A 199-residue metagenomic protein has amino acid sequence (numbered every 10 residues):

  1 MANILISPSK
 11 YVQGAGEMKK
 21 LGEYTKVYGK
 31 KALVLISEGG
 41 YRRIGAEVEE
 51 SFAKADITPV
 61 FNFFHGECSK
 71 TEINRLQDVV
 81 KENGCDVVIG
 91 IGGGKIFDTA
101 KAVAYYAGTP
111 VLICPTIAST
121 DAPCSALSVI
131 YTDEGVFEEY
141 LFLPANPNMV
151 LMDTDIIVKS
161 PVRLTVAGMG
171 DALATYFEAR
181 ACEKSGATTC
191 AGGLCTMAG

Functional and structural regions predicted by a protein language model:
M1-V87: ATP/NTP phosphate-donor binding region
S9, Y106-A198: A glycine/threonine-rich phosphate-anchoring loop and its flanking beta-alpha core in nucleotide/phosphate-binding
V12, V88-G92, V166-G168: Short glycine/serine/threonine-biased micro-segments
E17, R42, G93-F97, A118 (+2 more regions): Short, flexible micro-motifs
G40, E67-S69, K95, A118 (+1 more regions): Glycine-/small-residue-rich active-site loops that bind phosphorylated ligands and cofactors
I44-A46, T99-K101, P123-C124, P161: Short glycine-/acidic-enriched loop or helix-start segments at secondary-structure transitions that form or flank
V80-A118: A short, small-residue-rich loop immediately preceding and capping a beta-strand
